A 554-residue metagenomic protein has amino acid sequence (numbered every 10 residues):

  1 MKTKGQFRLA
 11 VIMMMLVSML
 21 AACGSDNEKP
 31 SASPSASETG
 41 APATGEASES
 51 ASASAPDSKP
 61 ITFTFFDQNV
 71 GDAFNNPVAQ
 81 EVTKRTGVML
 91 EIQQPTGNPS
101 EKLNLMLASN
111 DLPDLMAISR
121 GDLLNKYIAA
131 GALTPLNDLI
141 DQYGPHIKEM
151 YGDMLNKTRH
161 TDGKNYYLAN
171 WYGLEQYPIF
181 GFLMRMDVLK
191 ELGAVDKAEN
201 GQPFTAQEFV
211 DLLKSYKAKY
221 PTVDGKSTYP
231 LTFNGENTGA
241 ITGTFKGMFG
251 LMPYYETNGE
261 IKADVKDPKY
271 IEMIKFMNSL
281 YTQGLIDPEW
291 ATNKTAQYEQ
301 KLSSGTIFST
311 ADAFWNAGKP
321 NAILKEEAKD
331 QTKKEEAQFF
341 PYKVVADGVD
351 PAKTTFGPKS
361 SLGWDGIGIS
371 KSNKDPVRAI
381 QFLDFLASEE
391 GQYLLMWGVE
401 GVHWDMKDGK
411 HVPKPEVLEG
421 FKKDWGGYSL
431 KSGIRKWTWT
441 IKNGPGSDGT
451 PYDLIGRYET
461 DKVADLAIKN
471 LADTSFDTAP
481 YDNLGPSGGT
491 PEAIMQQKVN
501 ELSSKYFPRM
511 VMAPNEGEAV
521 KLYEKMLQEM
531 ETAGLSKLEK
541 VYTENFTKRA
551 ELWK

Functional and structural regions predicted by a protein language model:
K2-A10: Bacterial N-terminal signal peptides that target proteins for export
R8, G24-A206, A240, P253 (+2 more regions): Conserved N-terminal structural module of periplasmic/extracytoplasmic solute-binding proteins
S18-A22: C-terminal motif of bacterial Sec signal peptides marking the signal peptidase cleavage site
Q68, F385, E389-R509, P514: Conserved small-residue motifs centered on glycine
M89-P95, P288-E289, Q338-Y342: General small-molecule cofactor/ligand-binding pocket signal
G121-I128, F314-K329: A ligand-binding cleft/hinge motif common to bilobed small-molecule-binding domains
D162-T238, Y255-K301, T306-A311, G366-R378 (+2 more regions): Helix-loop-helix "hinge/cap" segment bordering the ligand-binding cleft or interdomain interface
S279-Y281, Y298-A322, E335-A337, K343-P351 (+1 more regions): Glycine-rich, aromatic-lined ligand/substrate-binding cores of catalytic and carbohydrate-binding domains
